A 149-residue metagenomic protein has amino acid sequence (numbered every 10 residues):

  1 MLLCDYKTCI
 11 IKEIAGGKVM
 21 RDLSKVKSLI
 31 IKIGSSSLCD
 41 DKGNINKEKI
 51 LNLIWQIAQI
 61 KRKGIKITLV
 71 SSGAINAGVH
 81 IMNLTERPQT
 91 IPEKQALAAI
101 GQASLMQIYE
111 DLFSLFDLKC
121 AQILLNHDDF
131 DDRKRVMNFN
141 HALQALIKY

Functional and structural regions predicted by a protein language model:
D5, I10-Y149: Nucleotide/pyrophosphate-binding catalytic subdomain
